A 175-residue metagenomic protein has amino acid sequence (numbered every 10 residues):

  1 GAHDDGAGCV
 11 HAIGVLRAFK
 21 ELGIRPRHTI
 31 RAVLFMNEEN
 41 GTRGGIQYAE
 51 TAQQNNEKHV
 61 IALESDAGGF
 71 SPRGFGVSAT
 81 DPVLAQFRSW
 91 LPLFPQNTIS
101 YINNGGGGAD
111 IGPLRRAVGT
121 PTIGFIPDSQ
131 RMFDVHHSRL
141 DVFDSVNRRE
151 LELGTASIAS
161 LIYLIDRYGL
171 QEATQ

Functional and structural regions predicted by a protein language model:
G1-G8, N103, D144-N147: Alpha-helix N-cap/helix-initiation motif
G1-T42, I158: Alpha-helical metal-binding/catalytic segments enriched in His/Glu/Asp
D4-D5, D66, D110, D141: Acidic active-site catalytic centers that drive phospho-/nucleotidyl reactions and related ester hydrolyses
G6, G108, E152: Glycine-rich phosphate-binding loop at the start of an alpha helix
V10-R17, I46, A85, S89 (+2 more regions): Solvent-exposed, polar/charged alpha-helical surfaces in well-ordered, non-transmembrane soluble domains, broadly
L16-G23, L34, A52, L91-T98 (+1 more regions): Sec/Tat-exported extracytoplasmic proteins
R17, E21, H28, M132-Q175: His/Asp/Glu-rich mid-to-C-terminal helical/loop segments that flank catalytic regions of hydrolases
F35-V135, A173: Metal-dependent peptidase/peptidase-like ectodomains
